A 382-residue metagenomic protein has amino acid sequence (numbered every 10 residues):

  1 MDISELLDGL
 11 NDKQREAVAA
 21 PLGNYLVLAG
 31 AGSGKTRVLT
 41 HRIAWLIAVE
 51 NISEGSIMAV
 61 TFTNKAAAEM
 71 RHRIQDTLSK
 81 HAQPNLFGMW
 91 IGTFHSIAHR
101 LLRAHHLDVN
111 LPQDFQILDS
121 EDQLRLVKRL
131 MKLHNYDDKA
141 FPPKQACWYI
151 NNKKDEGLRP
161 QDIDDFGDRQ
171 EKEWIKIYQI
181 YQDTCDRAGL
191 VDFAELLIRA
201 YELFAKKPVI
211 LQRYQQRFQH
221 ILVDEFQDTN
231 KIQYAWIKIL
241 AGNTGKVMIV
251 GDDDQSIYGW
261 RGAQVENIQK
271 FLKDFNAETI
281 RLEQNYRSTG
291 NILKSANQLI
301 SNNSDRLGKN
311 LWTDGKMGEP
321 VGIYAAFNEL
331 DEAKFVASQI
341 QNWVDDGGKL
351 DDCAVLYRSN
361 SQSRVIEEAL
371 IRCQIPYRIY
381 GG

Functional and structural regions predicted by a protein language model:
I3, D8-A19, G23-L28, V38 (+7 more regions): Conserved helicase NTPase motor core
G23, I52-I57, N85-F87, L126 (+6 more regions): Short glycine-/polar-rich loops that comprise or flank the Walker A/P-loop and associated switch/sensor motifs
T36-L39, N276-E278, Q284-R378: Helicase P-loop NTPase motor core
R37-S53, E69, R73, K238-L240: Walker A/P-loop NTP-binding motif
S56-W148, Q161-D165, Y324, I379: Conserved P-loop NTPase-based nucleic-acid remodeling module centered on helicase motor cores
Q123-L124, K128-L190, P208, V265 (+1 more regions): Basic/charged alpha-beta structural segments of nucleotide/phosphate-handling enzymes
D138-K139, K154, L158-P160, G245 (+1 more regions): Proline-centered turn/helix-capping motifs that create local helix->coil transitions or kinks
